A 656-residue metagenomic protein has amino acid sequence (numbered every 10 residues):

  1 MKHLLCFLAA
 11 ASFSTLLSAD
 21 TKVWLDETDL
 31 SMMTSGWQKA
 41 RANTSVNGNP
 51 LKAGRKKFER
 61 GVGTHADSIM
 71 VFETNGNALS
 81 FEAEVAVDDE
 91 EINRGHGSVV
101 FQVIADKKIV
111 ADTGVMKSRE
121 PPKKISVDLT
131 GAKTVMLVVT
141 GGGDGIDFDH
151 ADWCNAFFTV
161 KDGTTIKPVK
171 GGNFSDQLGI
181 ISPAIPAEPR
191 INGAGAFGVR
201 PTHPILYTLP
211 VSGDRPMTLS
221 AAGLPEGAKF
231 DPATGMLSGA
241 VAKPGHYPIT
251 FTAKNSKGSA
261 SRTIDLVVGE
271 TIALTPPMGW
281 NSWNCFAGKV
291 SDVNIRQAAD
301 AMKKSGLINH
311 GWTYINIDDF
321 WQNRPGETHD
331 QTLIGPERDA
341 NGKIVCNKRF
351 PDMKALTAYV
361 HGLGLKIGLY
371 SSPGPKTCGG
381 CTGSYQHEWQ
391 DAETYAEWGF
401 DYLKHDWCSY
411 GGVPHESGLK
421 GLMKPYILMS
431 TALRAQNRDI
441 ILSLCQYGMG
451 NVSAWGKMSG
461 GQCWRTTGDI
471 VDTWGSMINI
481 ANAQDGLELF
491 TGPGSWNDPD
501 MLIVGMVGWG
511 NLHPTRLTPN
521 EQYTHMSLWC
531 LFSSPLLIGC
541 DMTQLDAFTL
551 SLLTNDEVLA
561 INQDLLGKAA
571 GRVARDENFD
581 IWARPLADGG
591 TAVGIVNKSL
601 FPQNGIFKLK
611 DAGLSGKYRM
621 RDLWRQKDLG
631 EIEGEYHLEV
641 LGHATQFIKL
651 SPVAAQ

Functional and structural regions predicted by a protein language model:
D20-G179: Gly-Asp-aromatic-enriched flexible segments
P189-D214: Solvent-exposed, low-complexity, repeat-rich "mucin-like" stalks and linkers
I191, A221-S238: Low-complexity "stalk/linker" and mucin-like segments enriched in Ser/Thr/Pro/Ala/Gly
L209, G245-K257: A short beta-strand micro-motif common to beta-rich folds, especially ectodomain repeats
N284, A298, M302-G418: Aromatic-lined carbohydrate-binding/catalytic grooves of carbohydrate-active enzymes
Q390, R434-D541, N562: Glycan-recognition surfaces
Y523, W529-G539, R575-L614: Carbohydrate-binding surface patches
E631-Q656: C-terminal beta-strand-rich structural cap/linker in extracellular carbohydrate-active enzymes
